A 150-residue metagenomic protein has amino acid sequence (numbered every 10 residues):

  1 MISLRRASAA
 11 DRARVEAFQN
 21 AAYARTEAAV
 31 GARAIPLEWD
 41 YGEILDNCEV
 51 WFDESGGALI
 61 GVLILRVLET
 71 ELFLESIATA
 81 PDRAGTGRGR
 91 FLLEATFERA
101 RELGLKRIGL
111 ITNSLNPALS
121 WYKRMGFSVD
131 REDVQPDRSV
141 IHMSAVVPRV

Functional and structural regions predicted by a protein language model:
M1-S3: Extreme N-terminal starter segment of soluble prokaryotic enzymes
R6-D82, L93-A95, R99, D133-P136 (+1 more regions): Acetyl-CoA-dependent GNAT
R83, G87: Glycine-rich phosphate-binding loop
A100-T112: Conserved GNAT acetyl-CoA-binding A-motif
G109-L119, V134-S139: Conserved beta-strand-loop-alpha-helix junction that forms the acyl-donor binding cleft
Y122-K123, F127: Conserved active-site tyrosine of GNAT-family acetyltransferases
H142-V146: Short C-terminal beta-strand
